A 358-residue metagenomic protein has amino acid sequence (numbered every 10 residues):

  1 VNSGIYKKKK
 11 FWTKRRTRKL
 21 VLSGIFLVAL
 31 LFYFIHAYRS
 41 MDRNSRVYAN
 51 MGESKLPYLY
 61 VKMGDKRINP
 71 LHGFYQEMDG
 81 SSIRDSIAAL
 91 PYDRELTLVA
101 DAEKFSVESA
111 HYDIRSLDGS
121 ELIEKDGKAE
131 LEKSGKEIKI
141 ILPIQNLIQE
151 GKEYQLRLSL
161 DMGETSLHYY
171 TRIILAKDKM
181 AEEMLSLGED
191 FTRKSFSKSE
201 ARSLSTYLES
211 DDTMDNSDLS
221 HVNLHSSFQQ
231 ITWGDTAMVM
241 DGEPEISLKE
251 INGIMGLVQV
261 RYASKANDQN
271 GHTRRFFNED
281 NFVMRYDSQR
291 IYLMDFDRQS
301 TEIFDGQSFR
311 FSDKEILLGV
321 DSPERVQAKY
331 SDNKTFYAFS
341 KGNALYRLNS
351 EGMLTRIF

Functional and structural regions predicted by a protein language model:
K7-L27: N-terminal Sec-pathway targeting helices
S23, F32-D42, S81-T97, E108-K128 (+3 more regions): Surface-exposed, charged secondary-structure patches
Y38-Y58: Ser/Thr/Pro/Gly-rich low-complexity linker/stalk segments immediately outside membranes or between
M51-H111, S120-E121, E153-G234, K314-L354: Core segments of small alpha/beta cavity-forming domains
E124-G127, F296, T355-F358: Beta-propeller fold detector
I174, M294-D305: Short, solvent-exposed aromatic-acidic interface loops
P244-K249, E279-R285: Hydrophobic/aromatic beta-strand elements that line small-molecule binding cavities or substrate pockets in beta-rich
T301-L318, I357-F358: Surface-exposed loop and turn segments in beta-propeller and other repeat-based domains that flank or scaffold
